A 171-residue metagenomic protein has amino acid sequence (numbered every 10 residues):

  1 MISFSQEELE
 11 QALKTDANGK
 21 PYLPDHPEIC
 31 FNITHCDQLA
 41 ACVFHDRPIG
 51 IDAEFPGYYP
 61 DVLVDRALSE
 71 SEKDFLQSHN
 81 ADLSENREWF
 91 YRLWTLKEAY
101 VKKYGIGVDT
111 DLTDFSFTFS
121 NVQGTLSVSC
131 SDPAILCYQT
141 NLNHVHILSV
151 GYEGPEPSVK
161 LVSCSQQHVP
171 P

Functional and structural regions predicted by a protein language model:
M1-P171: Core catalytic alpha/beta fold that binds nucleotide/phospho-ligands
